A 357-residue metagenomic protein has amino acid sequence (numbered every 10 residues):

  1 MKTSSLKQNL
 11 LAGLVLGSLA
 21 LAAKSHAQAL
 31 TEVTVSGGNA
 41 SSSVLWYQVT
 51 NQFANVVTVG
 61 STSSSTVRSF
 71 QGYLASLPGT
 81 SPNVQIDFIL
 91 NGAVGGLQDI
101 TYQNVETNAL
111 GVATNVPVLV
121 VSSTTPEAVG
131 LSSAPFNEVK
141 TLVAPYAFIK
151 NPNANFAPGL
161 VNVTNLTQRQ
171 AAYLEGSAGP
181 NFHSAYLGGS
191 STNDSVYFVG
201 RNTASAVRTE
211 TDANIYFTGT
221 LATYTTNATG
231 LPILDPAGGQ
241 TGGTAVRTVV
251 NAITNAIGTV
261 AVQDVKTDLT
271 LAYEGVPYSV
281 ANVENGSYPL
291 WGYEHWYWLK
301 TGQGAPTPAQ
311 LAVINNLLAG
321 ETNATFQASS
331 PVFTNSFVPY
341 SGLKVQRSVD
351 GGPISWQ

Functional and structural regions predicted by a protein language model:
K2-A12: Bacterial N-terminal signal peptides that target proteins for export
K2-S4, A23, V207: Outer-membrane beta-barrel proteins
A12-A20: Bacterial N-terminal signal peptides
L21-A27: Sec/Tat signal peptide C-region and signal peptidase I cleavage site
A27-Q357: Flexible loop/hinge segments at secondary-structure junctions
